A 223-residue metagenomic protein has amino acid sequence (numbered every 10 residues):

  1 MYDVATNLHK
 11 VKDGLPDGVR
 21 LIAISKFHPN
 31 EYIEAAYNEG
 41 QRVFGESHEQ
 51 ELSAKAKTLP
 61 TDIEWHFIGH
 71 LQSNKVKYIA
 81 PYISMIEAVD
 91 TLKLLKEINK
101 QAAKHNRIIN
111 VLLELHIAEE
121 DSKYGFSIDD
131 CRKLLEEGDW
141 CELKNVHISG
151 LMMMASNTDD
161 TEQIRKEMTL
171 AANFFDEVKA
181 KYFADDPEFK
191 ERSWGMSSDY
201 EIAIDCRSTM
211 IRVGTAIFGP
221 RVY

Functional and structural regions predicted by a protein language model:
M1-S198, I204-C206, F218: Conserved alpha/beta-domain cores
S208-Y223: Gly/Pro- and small hydrophobic-enriched strand-loop and loop-to-helix capping segments that sit at the rims
